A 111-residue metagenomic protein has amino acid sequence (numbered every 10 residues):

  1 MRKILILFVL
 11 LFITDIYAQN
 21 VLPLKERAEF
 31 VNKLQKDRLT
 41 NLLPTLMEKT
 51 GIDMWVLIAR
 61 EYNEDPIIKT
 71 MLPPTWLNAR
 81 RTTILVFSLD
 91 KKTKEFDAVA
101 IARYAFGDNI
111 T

Functional and structural regions predicted by a protein language model:
I4-I13: Sec-dependent N-terminal signal peptides
Q19-T111: A composition/biophysics-driven feature that prefers long, compositionally simple stretches
